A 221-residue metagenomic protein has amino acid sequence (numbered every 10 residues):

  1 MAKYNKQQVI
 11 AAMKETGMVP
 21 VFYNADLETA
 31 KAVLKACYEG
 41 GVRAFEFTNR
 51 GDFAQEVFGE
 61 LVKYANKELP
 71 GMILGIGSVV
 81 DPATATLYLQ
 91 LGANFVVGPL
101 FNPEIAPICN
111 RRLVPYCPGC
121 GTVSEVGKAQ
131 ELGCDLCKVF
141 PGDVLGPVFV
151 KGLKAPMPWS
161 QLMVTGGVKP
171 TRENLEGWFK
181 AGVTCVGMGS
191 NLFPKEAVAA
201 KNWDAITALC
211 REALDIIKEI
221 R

Functional and structural regions predicted by a protein language model:
M1-A83, L87-L91, K180, A200-R221: Conserved N-terminal beta1-alpha1 strand-loop-helix module at the mouth
M18-F22, F45-F47, L74-S78, V96-V97 (+4 more regions): Hydrophobic faces of well-ordered beta-strands that scaffold small-molecule active sites in alpha/beta enzyme cores
L34, F58, A85, A106 (+3 more regions): Generic hydrophobic/aromatic pocket-lining and core-packing "Φ" positions
Y38-R43, E68, L89-V96, R111-C117 (+3 more regions): Glycine-enriched alpha-helix->loop->beta-strand junction motifs that scaffold or abut catalytic
R43, F95-I105, V139-G146, G182-N202: Glycine-rich phosphate-binding active-site loops on the catalytic face of alpha/beta enzymes
N49-R50, V79, L100-N102, G121-T122 (+3 more regions): Short, ordered loop/turn segments at secondary-structure junctions
D81-L91, S124-L132, K169-V186: Catalytic cores of alpha/beta
F95, P99-L145: Histidine/lysine/aspartate-rich catalytic loop segments that bind and position anionic ligands
